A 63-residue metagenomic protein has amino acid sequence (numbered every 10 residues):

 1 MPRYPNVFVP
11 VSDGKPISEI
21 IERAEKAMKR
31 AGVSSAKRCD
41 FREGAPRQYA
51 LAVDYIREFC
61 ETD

Functional and structural regions predicted by a protein language model:
M1-R30: N-terminal acidic leader/helix
V9, K26-D63: Charged, amphipathic alpha-helical regulatory modules used for macromolecular assembly or allosteric control
